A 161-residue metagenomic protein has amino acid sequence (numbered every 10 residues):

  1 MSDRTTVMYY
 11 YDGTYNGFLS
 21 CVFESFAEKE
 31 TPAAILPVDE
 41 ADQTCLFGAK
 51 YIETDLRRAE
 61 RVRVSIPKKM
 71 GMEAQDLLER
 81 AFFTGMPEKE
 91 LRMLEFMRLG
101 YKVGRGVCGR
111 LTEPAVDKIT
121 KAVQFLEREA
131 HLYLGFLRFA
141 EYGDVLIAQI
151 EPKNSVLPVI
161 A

Functional and structural regions predicted by a protein language model:
S2-T54: N-terminal ordered "arm"
D3-M8, I35-D39, T54-R58, V64-A161: Extended, charged helical/alpha-beta scaffold domains that provide interaction surfaces
